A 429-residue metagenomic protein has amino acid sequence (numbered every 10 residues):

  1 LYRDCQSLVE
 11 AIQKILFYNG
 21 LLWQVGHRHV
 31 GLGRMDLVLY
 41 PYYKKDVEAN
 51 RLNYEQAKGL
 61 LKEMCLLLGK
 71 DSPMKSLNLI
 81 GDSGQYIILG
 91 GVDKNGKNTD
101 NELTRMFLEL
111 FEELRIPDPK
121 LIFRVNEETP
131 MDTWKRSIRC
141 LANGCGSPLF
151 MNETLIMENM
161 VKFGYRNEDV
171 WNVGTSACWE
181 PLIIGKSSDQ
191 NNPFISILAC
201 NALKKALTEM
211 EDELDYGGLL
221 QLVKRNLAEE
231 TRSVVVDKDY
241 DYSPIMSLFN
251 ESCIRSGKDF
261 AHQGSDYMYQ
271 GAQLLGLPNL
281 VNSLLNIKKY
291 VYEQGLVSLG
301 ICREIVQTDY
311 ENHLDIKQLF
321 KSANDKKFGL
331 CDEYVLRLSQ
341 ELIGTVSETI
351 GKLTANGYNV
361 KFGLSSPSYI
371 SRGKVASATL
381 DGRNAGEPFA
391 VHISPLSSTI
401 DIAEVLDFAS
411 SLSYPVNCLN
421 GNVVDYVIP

Functional and structural regions predicted by a protein language model:
L1-P429: Conserved catalytic cores of very large enzyme subunits
